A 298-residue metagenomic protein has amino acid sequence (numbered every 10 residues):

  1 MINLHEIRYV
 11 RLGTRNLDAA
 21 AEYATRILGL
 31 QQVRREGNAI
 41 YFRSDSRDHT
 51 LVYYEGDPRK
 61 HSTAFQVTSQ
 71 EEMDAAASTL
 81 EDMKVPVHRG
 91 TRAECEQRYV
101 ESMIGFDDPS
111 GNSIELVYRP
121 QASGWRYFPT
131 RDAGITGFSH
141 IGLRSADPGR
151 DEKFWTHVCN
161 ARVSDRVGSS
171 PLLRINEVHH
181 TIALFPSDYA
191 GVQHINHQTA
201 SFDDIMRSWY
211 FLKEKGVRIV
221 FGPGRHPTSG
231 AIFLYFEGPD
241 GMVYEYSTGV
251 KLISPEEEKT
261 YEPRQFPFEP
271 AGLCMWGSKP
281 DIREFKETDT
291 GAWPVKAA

Functional and structural regions predicted by a protein language model:
M1-D18, K60-F65, R119-G149, R162 (+5 more regions): N-terminal beta-strand motif that seeds the catalytic metal site of vicinal oxygen chelate
I2-H49, L143-H180, F185: Core segments of cupin and vicinal oxygen chelate
H5-S78, D82-H88, F285-A297: The feature marks the first
E6-R15, G56-E81, V100-D107, G137-A146 (+3 more regions): Vicinal oxygen chelate
A20-T25, L80, G111, D151 (+4 more regions): Conserved active-site tyrosine of GNAT-family acetyltransferases
F42-R47, E55-G56, F106-P109, L173-E177 (+2 more regions): Active-site beta-strand termini and strand-to-loop segments that position acidic
E81-G134, P171-L172, V217-A298: Vicinal oxygen chelate
R92-D108, V117-G191, H197, F202 (+3 more regions): Amide-forming acyltransferase catalytic core, primarily the GNAT-like/NAT-type and related acyltransferase folds
